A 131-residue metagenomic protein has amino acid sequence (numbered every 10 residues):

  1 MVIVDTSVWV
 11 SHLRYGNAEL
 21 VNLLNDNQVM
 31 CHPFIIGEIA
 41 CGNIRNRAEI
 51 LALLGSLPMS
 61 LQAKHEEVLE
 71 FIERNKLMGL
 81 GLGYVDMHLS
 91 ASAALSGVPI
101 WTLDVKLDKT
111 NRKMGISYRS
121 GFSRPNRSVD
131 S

Functional and structural regions predicted by a protein language model:
M1-C31, A40-A52: Short, well-structured N-terminal submotif of metal-dependent ribonuclease cores
W9, I36-I39, L107-D108: A generic structural signal for short hydrophobic patches within well-formed alpha-helices
H12, A18, S60-F122: Active-site neighborhoods of divalent-metal-dependent phosphate/nucleic-acid chemistry enzymes
H32, I36, R47-I50, H65-L69 (+1 more regions): A general structural signal for well-ordered alpha-helical segments in protein cores
I35, A40, G79-G81: Short glycine/serine/threonine-biased micro-segments
R124-S131: Feature 3881 marks metal-assisted phosphotransfer/nuclease machinery and their flanking interaction elements
